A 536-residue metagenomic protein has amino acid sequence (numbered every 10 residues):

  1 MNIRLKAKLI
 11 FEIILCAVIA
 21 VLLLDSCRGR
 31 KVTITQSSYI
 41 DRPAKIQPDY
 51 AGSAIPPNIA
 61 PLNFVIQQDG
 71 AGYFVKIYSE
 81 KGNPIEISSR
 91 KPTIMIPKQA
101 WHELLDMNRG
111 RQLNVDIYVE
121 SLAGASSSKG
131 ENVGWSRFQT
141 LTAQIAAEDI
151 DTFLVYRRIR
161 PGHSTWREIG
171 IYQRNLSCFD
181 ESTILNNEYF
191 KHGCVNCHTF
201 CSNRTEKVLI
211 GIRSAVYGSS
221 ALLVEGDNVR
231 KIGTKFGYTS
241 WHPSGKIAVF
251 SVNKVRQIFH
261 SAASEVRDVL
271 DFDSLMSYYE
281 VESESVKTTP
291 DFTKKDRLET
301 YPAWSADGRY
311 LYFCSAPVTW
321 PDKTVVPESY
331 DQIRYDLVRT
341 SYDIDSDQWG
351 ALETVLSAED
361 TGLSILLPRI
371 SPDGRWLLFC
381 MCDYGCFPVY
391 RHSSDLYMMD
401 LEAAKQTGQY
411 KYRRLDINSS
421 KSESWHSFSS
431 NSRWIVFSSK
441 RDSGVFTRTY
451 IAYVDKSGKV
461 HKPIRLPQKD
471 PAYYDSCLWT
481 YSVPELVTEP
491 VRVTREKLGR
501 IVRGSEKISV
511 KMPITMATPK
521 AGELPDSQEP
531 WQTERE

Functional and structural regions predicted by a protein language model:
M1-N2, V325: A general boundary/transition motif marking the beginning of the first structured unit of a protein
N2-I14: Bacterial N-terminal signal peptides that target proteins for export
E12-L22: Bacterial N-terminal signal peptides
C27-E536: Sequence signature of WD/YWTD-type beta-propeller architectures
